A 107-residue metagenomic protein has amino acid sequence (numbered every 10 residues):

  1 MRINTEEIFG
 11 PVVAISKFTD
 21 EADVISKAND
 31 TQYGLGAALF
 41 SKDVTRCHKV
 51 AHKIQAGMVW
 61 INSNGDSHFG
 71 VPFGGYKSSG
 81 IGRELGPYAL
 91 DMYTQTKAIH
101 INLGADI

Functional and structural regions predicted by a protein language model:
M1-I107: Conserved C-terminal structural/oligomerization subdomain of aldehyde/semialdehyde dehydrogenase
